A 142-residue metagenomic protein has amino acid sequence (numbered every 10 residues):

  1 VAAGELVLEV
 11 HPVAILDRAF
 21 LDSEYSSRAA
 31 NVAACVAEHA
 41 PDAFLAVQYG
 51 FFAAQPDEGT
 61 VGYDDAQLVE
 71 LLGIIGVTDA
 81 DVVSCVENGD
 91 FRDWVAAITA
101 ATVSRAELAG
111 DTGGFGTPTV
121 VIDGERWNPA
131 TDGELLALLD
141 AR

Functional and structural regions predicted by a protein language model:
V1-Q67: Structural alpha/beta surface segment adjacent to cysteine/selenocysteine redox centers across thiol/disulfide enzymes
E70: Surface-exposed charge patches
G73-R142: C-terminal cap of thioredoxin/glutaredoxin-like
